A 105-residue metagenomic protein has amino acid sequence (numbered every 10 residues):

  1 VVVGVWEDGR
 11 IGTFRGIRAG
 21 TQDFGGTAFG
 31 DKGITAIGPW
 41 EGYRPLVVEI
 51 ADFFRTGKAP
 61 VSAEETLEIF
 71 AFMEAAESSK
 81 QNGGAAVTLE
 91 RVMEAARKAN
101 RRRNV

Functional and structural regions predicted by a protein language model:
V2-V47: C-terminal substrate-binding/catalytic lobe of Rossmann-fold NAD(P)-dependent oxidoreductases
V5-E7, R55-V105: C-terminal helix-rich "cap/oligomerization" subdomain common to oxidoreductases
E49-I50, A76: Generic hydrophobic alpha-helical segments
